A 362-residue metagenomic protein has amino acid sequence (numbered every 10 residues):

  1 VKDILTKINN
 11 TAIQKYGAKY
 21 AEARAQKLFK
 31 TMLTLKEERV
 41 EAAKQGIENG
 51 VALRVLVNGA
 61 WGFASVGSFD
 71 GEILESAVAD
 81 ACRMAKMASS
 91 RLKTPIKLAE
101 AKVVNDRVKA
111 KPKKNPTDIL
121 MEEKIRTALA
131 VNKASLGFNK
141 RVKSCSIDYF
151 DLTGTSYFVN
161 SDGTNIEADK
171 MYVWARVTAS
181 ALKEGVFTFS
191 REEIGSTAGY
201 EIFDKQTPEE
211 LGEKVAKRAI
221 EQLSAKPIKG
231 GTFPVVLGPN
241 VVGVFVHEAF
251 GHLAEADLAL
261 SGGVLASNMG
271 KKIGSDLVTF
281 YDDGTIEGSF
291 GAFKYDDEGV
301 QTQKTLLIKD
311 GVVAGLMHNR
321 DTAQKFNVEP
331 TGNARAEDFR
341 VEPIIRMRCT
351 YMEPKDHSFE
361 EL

Functional and structural regions predicted by a protein language model:
V1-L362: N-terminal small-residue-enriched
